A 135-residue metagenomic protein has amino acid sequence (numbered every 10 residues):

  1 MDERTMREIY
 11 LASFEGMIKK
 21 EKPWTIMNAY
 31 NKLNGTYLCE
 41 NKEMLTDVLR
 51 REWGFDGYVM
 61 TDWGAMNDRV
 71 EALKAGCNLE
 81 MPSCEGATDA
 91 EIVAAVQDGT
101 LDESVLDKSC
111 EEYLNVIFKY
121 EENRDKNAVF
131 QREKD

Functional and structural regions predicted by a protein language model:
M1-D135: Glycoside hydrolase catalytic-domain context in secreted enzymes
